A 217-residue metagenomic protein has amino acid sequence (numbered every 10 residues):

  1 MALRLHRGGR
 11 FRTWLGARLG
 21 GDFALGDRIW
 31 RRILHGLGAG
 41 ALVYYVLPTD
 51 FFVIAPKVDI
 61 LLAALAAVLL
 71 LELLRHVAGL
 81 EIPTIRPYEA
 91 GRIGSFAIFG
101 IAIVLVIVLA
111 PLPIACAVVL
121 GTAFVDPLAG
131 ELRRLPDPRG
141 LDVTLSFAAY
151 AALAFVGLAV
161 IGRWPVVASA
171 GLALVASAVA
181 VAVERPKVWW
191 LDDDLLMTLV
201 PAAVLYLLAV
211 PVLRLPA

Functional and structural regions predicted by a protein language model:
A2-I60, L71-P216: Interhelical loop and helix-boundary elements at the membrane-water interface of polytopic inner-membrane proteins
A64-L65: N-terminal, motif-rich segments that launch catalysis or mediate targeting to/interaction with membranes, typified by
